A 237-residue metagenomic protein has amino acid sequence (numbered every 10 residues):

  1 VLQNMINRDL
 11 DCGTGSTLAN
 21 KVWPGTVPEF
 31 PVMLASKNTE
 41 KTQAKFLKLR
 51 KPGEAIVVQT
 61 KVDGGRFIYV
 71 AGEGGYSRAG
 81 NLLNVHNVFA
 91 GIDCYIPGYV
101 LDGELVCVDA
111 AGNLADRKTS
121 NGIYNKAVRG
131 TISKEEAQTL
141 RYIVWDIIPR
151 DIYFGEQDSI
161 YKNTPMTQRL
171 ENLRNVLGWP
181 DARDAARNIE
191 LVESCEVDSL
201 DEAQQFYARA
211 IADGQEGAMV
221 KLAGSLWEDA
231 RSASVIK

Functional and structural regions predicted by a protein language model:
R8-C12: Internal glycine-rich, Lys/Arg-flanked active-site/core loops of soluble domains
G13-L34, E190-K237: Amphipathic alpha-helical
G25-V58: Charged, flexible boundary elements
Q43-F46, F67-I68, A110-K118, Y153-G155 (+2 more regions): Short, solvent-exposed polar/charged micro-motifs at secondary-structure junctions
K48-D184: Covalent nucleotidyltransferase
R183-L191: Short, surface-exposed connector motifs at secondary-structure boundaries
